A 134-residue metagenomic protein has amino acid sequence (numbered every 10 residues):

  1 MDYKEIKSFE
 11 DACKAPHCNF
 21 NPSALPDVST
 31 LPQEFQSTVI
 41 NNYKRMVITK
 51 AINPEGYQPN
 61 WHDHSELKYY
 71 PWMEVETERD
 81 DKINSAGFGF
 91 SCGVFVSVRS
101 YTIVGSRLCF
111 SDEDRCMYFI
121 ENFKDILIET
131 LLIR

Functional and structural regions predicted by a protein language model:
M1-Q36: Charge-rich, low-complexity N-terminal segments
D2, S85, F123: Intrinsically disordered, low-complexity polar regions and short flexible loop motifs
Y3, C18-P22, S37, F88-V98 (+2 more regions): Hydrophobic transmembrane signal anchors and adjacent membrane-proximal interface regions, especially in viral
S8-D11, V47, N122: Generic signature of intrinsically disordered, low-complexity, basic-rich segments and short cationic peptides
P16-N19, K50-G56, F123, L131: Short, flexible coil/linker elements and helix-boundary hinge sites characteristic of intrinsically disordered
P22-D81: Acidic (Asp/Glu-rich) sequence patches and key acidic residues that form negatively charged surfaces used
S65-G105: Short aromatic-glycine-(Arg/Gly/Cys) micro-motifs in beta-strand/loop hairpins
C92-R134: Short, compact, well-ordered microdomains
